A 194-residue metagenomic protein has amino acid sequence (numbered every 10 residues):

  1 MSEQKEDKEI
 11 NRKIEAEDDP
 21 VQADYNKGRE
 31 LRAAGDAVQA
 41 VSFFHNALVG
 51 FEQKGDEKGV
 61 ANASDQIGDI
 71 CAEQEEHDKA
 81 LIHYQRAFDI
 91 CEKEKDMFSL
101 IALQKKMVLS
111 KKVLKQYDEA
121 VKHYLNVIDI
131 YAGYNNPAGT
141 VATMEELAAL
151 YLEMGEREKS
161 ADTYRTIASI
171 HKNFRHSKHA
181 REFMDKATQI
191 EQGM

Functional and structural regions predicted by a protein language model:
E6-A23: TPR-adjacent "capping" and linker segments in tetratricopeptide-repeat scaffold/adaptor proteins
N11-E15, F51-E57, C91-M97, A132-N135: Flexible helix-coil transition and linker loops at the boundaries of alpha-helical arrays
D24-K27, L31, F43, G50 (+10 more regions): TPR/Sel1-like alpha-solenoid repeat signature
Q39, L48, V60, E76-K79 (+3 more regions): A detector of tandem-repeat and repeat-rich interaction/domain scaffolds
L125, R157-Q192: TPR/TPR-like (Sel1-like) alpha-helical repeat modules
